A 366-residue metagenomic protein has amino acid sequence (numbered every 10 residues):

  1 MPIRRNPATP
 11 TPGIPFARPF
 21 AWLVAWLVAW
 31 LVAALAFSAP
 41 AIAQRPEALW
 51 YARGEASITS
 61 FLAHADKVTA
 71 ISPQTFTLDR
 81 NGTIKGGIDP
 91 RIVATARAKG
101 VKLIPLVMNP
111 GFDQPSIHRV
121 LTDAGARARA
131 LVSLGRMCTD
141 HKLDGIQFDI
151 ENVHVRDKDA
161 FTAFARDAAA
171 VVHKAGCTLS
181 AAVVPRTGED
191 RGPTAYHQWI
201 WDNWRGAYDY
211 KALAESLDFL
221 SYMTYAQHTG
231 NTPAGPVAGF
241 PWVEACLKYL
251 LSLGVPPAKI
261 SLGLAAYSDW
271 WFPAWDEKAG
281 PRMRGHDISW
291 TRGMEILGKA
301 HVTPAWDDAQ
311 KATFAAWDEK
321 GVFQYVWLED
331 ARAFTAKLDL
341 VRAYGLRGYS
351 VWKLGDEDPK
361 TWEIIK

Functional and structural regions predicted by a protein language model:
W22-S38: Bacterial N-terminal signal peptides
Q44-S133: Glycan-recognition patch characteristic of GH18 chitinases/ENGases and related GlcNAc/peptidoglycan-binding proteins
A52, T75, P105-N109, I150-N152 (+4 more regions): A cross-domain feature marking catalytic cores of carbohydrate-active enzymes and several ubiquitous metabolic/repair
A52-A65, A124-T139, D202-K211, E329-L340: Short, acidic/polar
I71, F148, L220, L262 (+2 more regions): Conserved, mostly hydrophobic/aromatic
R80-T83, H154-L297: Substrate-binding surface in catalytic domains of secreted glycosidases
A266-L340, T361: Glycan-binding loop/region signatures in secreted carbohydrate-active enzymes
A333-K366: Acidic/aromatic/glycine-rich contiguous surface patches that form carbohydrate-binding/processing clefts and analogous
